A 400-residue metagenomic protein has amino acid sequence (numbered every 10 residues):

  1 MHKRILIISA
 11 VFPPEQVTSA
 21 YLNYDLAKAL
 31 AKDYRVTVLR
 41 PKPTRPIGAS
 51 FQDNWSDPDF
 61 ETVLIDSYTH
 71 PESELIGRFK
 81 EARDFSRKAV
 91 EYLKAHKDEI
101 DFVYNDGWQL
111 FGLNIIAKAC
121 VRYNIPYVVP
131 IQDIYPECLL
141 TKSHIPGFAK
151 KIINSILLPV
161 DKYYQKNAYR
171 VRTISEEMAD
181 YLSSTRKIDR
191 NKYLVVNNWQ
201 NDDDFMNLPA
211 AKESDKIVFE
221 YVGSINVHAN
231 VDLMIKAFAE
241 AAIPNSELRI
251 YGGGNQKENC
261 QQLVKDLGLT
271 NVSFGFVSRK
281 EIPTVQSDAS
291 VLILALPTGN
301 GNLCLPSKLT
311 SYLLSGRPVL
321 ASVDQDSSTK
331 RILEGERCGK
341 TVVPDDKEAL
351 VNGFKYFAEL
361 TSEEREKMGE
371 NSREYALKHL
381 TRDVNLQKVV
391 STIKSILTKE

Functional and structural regions predicted by a protein language model:
M1-P58, E400: N-terminal subdomain of nucleotide-sugar transferases
K42, E177, N198-W199: Carbohydrate-associated surface elements
K118-R122, K151-V171: Membrane-proximal helix-turn-helix segments that form the acceptor-binding/catalytic region of lipid-linked
S183-S184, N191-V195, W199-K216, N230: Acidic anion/phosphate-binding donor-loop and adjacent secondary structure in glycosyltransferase catalytic cores
K212-A229, I235-F238, R249: Conserved donor-binding/catalytic core segment of Leloir-type glycosyltransferases
A229, F276-V285, L292-L313, P318-R331: Nucleotide-sugar-dependent
I243, R249, E258-P283: Nucleotide-activated donor-binding/catalytic signature segment of Leloir-type glycosyltransferases, i.e., the conserved
Y356, E363-K378: A short, well-ordered alpha-helix in the C-terminal region of glycosyltransferases
